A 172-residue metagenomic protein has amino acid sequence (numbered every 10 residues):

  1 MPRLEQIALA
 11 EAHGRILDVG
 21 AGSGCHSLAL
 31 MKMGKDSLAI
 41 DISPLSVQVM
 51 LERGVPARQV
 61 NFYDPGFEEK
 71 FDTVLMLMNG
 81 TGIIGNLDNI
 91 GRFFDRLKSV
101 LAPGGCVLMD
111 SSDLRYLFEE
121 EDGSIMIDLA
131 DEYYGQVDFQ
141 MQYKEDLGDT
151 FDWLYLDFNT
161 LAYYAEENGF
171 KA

Functional and structural regions predicted by a protein language model:
M1-R15: Conserved alpha-helix/loop element of class I SAM-dependent methyltransferases that forms part of the SAM/SAH-binding
S23: Conserved SAM/SAH-binding loop
S43-P44: Conserved SAM/SAH-binding beta-strand->alpha-helix loop
G54-D64: Conserved SAM-binding strand-loop segment of SAM-dependent methyltransferases
F71-G91: A short SAM/SAH-binding and catalytic strip from SAM-dependent methyltransferases
G91-P103: A short glycine-rich, Lys/Arg-flanked "PGG" loop and its adjoining helix->strand segment in the class I
P103-T160: SAM-dependent methyltransferase
